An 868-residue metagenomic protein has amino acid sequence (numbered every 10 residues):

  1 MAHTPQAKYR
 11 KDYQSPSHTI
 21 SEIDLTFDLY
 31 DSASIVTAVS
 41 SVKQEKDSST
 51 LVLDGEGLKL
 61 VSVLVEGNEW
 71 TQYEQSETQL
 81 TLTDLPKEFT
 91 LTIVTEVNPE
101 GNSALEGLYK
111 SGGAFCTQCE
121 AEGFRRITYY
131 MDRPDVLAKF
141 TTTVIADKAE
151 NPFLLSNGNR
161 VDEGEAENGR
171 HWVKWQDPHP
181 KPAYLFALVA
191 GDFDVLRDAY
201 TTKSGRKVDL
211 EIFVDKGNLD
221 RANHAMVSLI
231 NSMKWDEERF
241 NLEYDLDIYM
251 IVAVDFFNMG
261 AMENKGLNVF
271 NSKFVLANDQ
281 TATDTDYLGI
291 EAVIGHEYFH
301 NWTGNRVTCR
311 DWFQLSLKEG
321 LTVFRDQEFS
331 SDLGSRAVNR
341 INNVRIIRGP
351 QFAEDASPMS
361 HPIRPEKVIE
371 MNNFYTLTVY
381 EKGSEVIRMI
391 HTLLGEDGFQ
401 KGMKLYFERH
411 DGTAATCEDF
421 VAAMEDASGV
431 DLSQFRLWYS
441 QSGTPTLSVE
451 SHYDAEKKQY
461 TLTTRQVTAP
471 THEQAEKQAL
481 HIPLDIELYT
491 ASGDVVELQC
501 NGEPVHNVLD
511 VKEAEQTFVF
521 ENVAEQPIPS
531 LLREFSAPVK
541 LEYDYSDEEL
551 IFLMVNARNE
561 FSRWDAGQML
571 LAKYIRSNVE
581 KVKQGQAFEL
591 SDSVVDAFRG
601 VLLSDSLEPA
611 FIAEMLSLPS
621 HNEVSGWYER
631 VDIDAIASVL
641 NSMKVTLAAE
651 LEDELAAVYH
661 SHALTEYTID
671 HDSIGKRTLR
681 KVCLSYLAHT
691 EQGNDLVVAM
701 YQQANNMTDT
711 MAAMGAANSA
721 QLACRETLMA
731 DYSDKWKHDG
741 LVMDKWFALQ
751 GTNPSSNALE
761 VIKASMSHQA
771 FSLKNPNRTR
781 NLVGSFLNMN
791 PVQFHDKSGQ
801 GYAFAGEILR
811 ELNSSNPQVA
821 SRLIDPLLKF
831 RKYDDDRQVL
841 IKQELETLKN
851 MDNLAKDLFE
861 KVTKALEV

Functional and structural regions predicted by a protein language model:
M1-I35, Y109-Q118, Y130, P134 (+1 more regions): N-terminal, polar/Ser/Thr-rich
V39-L58, Y129-D132, A138-D147, E418 (+1 more regions): Surface-exposed beta-strand/loop patches in extracellular or lumenal glycoproteins
E45-D47, L51, G55-S111, D132 (+2 more regions): A surface-exposed beta-strand-loop module
S49, K59-E66, D431-Q434, T444-L531 (+2 more regions): Beta-strand-rich binding/interaction modules
N68, W175, K203-K457, T461-T464: Hydrophobic alpha-helical and helix-loop surface patches within well-folded domains that function as non-catalytic
V94-R197, E560-R563: Extended, low-hydrophobicity, Ser/Thr/Pro/Gly-biased non-transmembrane segments
V97-A104, A469-P470, F535-L541: Short acidic/polar inter-strand loop motif in beta-rich domains
G349, T376, E521-V868: Long, ordered, helix-rich scaffold segments
